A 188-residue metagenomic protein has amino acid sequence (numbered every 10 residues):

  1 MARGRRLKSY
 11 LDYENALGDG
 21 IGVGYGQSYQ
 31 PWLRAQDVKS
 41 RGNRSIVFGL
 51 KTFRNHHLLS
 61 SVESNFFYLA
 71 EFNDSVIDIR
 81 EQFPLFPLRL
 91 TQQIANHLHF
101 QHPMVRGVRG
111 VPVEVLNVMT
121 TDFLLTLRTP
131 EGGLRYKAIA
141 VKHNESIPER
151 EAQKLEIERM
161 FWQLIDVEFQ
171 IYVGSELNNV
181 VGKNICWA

Functional and structural regions predicted by a protein language model:
M1-A188: Electrostatic, structured charged patches in enzyme active sites and in nucleic-acid/phosphate-binding
